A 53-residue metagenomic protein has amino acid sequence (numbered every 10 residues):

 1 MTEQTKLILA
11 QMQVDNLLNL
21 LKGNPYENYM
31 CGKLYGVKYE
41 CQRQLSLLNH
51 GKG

Functional and structural regions predicted by a protein language model:
L9-G53: Short, charge-rich amphipathic interface segments used for partner binding and complex assembly
